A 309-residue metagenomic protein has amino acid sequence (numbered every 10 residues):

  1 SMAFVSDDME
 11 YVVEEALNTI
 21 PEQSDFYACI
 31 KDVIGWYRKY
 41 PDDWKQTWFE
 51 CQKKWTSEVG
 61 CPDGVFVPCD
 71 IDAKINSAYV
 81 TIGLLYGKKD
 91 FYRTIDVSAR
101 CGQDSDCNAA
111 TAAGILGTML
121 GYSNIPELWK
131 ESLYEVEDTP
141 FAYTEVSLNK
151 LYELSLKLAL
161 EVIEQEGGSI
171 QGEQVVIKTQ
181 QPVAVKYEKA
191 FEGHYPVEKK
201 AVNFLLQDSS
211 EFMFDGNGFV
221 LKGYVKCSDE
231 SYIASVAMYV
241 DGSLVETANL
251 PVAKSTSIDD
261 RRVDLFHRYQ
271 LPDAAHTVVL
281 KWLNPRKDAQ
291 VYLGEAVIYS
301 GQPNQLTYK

Functional and structural regions predicted by a protein language model:
S1-G102: Accessory "access/gating" subregions that flank catalytic or transport cores
M9-E10, F91, P126, D288-Q290: Internal amphipathic alpha-helical segments of the cytochrome P450 catalytic fold
L17-T19, I115, L133-E137, Q171-Q180: A glycine-rich phosphate-binding loop feature that marks nucleotide/adenosyl-phosphate handling sites
D72-K74, A110, M213, D229-E230: A structural signal for short secondary-structure junctions
I75-V162: Catalytic phosphate/nucleotide-handling subdomain of diverse soluble enzymes
I163-S169: Extended amphipathic ligand-handling, pore-lining, and cofactor/metal-binding catalytic surfaces
Q171-K309: Glycan-recognition surfaces in beta-rich domains, encompassing non-catalytic CBMs and lectin-like receptor-binding
